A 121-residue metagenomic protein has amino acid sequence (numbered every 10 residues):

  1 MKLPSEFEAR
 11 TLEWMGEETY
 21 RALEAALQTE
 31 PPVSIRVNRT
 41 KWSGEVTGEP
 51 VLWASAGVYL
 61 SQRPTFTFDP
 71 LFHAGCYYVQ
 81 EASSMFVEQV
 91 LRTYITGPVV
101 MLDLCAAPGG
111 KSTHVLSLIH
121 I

Functional and structural regions predicted by a protein language model:
M1-G57: N-terminal auxiliary segments of SAM/dcSAM-dependent transferases
L27-T29, F72, I95-T96: Flexible, charged surface loops at secondary-structure boundaries
I35, V87, C105: Residue-level signal for inorganic ion chemistry
S55-T93: Class I SAM-dependent transferase core
P98-C105: Conserved class I S-adenosyl-L-methionine
P108: Conserved SAM/SAH-binding loop
S112-L116: Conserved SAM-dependent methyltransferase scaffold
I119-I121: Conserved small/polar residues in nucleotide/adenosyl-binding loops
